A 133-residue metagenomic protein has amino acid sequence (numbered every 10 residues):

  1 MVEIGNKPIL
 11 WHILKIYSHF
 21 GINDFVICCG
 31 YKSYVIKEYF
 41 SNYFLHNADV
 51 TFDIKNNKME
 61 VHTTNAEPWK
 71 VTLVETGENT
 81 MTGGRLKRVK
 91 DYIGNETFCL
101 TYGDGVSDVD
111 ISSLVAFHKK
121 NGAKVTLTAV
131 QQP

Functional and structural regions predicted by a protein language model:
M1-N42: N-terminal glycine-rich phosphate-binding loop and ensuing alpha1 helix
E38-P133: Conserved beta-loop-beta/alpha segment of the NTase-like Rossmann-fold superfamily that binds/positions NTPs
